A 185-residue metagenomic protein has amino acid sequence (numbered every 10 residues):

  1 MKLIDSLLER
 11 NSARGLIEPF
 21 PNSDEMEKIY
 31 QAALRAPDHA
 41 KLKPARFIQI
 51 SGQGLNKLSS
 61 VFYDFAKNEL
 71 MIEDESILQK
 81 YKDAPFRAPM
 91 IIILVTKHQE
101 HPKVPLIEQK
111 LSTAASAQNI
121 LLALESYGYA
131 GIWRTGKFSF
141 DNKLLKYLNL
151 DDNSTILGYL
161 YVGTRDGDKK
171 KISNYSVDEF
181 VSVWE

Functional and structural regions predicted by a protein language model:
M1-R87, E185: N-terminal amphipathic, basic helical "cap/leader" segment at the start of enzyme domains
L3-S12, L157-E185: C-terminal helix-cap and adjacent tail motif
A33, I92, H98, P102-K146: Small-aliphatic-rich amphipathic alpha-helix that forms the alpha element of a beta-alpha
K43-P44, A88, I156, V177: A generic structural signal for well-ordered coil/turn residues at beta-strand boundaries that shape enzyme active-site
G52-G54, K97-H98, T164-G167: Short loop segments at secondary-structure junctions
K67, F86-Q99: Acidic-glycine-rich active-site phosphate/pyrophosphate-binding loop
L144-T155: Short, electropositive alpha-helical surface patch
